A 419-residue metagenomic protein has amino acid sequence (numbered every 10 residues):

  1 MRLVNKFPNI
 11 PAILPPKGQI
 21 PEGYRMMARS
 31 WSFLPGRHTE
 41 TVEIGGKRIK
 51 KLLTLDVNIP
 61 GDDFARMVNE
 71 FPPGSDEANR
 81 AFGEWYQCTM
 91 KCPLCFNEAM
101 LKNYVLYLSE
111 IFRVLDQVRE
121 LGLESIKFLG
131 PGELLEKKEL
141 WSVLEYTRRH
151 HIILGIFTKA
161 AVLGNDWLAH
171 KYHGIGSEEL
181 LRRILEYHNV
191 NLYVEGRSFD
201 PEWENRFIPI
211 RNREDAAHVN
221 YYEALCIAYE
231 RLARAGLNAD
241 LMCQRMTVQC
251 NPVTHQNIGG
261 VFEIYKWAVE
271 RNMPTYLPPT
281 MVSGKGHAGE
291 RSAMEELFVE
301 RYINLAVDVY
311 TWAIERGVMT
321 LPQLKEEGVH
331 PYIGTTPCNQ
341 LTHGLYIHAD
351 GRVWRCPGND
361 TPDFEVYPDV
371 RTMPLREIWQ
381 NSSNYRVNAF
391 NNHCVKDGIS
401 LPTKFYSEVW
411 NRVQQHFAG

Functional and structural regions predicted by a protein language model:
M1-N9, L34, I153, E186-W354 (+1 more regions): Radical SAM enzyme [4Fe-4S]-AdoMet core and its adjacent flexible, acidic and glycine-rich loops/tails across
R2-S30, R37-E43, R48-K51, N69-G83 (+1 more regions): Flexible mid-to-C-terminal extensions adjoining Fe-S/redox cofactors in radical SAM and related proteins
R2-V190: Conserved alpha-helical substructure of the radical SAM core
Q87, K91, P337, H393: The −1 position to Zn-ligating cysteines in a subset of zinc-ribbon hairpins
K91, C95, E202-F207, I378: Residues that scaffold the ATP/ADP-binding catalytic core of kinase and kinase-like folds
F96-A99, S198-D200, M281, N359-D360 (+2 more regions): Short, histidine-centered active-site or binding-site loop motifs used for metal coordination, general acid-base
